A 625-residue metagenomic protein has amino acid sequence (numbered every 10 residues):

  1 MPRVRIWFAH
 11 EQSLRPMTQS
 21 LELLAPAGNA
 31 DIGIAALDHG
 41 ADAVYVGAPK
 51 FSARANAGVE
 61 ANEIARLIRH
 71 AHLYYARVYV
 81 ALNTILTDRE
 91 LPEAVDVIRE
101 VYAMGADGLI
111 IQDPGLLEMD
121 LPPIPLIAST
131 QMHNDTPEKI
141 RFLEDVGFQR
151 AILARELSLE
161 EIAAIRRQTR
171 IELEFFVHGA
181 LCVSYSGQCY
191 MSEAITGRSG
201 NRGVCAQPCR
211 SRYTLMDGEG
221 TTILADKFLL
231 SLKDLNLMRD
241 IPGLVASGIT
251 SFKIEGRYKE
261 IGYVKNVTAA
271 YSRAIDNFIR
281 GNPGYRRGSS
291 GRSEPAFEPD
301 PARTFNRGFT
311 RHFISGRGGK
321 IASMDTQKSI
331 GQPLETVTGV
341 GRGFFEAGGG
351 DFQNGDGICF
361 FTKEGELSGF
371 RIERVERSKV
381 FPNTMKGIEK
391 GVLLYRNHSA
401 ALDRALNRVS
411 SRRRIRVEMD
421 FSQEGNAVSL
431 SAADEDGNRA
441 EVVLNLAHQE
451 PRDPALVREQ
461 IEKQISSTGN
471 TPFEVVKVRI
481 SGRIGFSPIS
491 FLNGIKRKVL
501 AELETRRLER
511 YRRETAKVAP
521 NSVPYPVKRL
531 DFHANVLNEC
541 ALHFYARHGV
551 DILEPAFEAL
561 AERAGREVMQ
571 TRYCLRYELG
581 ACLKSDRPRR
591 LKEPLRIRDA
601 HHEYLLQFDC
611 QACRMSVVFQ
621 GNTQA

Functional and structural regions predicted by a protein language model:
H10, L14-A27, D31-H39, A43-A53 (+5 more regions): Surface-exposed amphipathic alpha-helical tracts and adjacent flexible/coil segments at the periphery of soluble enzymes
N56-R66: Aromatic- and glycine-enriched glycan-recognition loops and surfaces that form the carbohydrate-binding subsites
L117-P122: Short active-site loop/helix that positions an aromatic residue
D135-K139: Short, glycine/polar-rich helix-capping loops at beta-to-alpha or helix-loop-helix junctions that flank or form
